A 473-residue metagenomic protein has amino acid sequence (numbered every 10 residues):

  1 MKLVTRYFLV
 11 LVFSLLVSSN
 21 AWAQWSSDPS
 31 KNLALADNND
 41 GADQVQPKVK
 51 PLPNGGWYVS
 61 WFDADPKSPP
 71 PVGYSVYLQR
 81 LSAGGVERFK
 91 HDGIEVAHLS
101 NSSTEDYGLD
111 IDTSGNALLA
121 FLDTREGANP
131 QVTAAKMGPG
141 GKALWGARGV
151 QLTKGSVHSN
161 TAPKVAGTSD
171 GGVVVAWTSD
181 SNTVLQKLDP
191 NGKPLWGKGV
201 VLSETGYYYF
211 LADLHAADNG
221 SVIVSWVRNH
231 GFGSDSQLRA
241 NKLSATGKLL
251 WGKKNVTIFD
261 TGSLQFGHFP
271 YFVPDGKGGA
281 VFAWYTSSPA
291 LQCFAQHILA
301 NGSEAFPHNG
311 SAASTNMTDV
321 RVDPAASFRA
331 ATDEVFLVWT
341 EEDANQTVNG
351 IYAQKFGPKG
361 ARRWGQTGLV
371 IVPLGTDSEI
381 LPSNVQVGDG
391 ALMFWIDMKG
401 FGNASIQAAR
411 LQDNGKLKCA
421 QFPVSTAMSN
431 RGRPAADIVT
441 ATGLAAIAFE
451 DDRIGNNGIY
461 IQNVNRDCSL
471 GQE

Functional and structural regions predicted by a protein language model:
M1-R6: Positively charged n-region of N-terminal signal peptides that target proteins for export
Y7-S19: Bacterial N-terminal signal peptides
Q24-E473: Extracellular, repeat-based ectodomains that mediate carbohydrate processing or recognition
